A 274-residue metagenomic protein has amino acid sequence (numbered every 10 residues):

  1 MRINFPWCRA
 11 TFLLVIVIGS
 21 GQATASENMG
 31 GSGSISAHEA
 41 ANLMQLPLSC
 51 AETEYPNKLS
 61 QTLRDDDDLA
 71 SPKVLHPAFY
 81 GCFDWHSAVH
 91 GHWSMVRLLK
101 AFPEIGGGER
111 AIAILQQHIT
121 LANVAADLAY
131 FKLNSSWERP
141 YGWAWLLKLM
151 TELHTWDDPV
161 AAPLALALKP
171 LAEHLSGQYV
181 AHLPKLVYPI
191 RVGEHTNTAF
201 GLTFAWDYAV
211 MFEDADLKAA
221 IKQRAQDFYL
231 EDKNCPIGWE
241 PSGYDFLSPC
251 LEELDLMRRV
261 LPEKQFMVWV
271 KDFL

Functional and structural regions predicted by a protein language model:
M1-T11: Bacterial N-terminal signal peptides that target proteins for export
R9-S20: Bacterial N-terminal signal peptides
A23-E27, L254: Boundary at the C-terminal end of the N-terminal hydrophobic targeting segment
S26-L46, C50, W156-P159, R259-L274: Terminal, non-catalytic domain-edge segments
N28-Y80: Low-complexity, Ser/Thr/Pro/Gly-enriched N-terminal "stalk/linker" regions
S49, T53, R97-K100, E152-T155 (+4 more regions): Positions within ordered alpha-helical repeat solenoids
K73-P77, G81-C82, V89, V96-A209: Extended ligand-binding groove/face enriched in aromatic
V210-L274: Long, repeat-rich segments with strong aromatic
